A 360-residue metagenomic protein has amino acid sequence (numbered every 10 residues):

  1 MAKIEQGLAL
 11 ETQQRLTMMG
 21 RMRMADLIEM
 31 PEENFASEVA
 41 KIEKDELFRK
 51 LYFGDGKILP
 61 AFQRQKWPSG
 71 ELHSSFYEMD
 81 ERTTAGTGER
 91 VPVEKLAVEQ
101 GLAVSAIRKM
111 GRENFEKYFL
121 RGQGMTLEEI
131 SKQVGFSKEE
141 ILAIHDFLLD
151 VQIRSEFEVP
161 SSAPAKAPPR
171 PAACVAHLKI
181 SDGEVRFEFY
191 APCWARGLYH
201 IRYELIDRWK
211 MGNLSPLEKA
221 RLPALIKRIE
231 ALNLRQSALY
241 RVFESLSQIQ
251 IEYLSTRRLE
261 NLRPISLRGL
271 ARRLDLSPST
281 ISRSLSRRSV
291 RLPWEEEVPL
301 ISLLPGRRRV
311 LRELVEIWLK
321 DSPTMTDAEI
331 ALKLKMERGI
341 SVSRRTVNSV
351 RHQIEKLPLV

Functional and structural regions predicted by a protein language model:
M1-I226: N-terminal low-complexity or simple alpha-helical regulatory segments that function as activation/interaction modules
E33, E139, S279, V342-S343 (+1 more regions): A local structural micro-motif
L51, E156-F157, E296-E297, R307-R308 (+1 more regions): Alpha-helix boundary/capping detector
Q152, I354, P358: Glycine-centered, phosphate/nucleic-acid-interacting loop/turn motifs that mediate DNA/RNA or nucleotide
E184-E355: Extended mid-to-C-terminal alpha-helical interaction segments
